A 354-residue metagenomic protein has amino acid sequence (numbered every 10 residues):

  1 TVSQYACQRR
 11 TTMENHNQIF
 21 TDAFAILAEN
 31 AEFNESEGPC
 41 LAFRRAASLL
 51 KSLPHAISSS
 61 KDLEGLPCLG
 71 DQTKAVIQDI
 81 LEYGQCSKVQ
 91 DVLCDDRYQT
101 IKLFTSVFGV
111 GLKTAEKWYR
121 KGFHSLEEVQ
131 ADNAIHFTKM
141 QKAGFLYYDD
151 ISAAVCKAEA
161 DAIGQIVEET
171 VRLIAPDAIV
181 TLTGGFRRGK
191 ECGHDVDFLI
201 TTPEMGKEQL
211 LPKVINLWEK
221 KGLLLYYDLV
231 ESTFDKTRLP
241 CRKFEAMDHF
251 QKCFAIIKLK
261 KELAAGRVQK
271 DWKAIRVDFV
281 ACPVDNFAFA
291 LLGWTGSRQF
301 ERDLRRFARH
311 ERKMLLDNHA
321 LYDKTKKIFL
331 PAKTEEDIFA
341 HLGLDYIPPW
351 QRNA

Functional and structural regions predicted by a protein language model:
T1-E14, A28: Intrinsically disordered, low-complexity N-terminal extensions of nucleic-acid-metabolism proteins
T11, F33-N34, S87-Q90, G293-W294: Short, polar/flexible loop-turn hinges at active-site or ligand-entry regions and domain interfaces
M13-F24: Short amphipathic alpha-helical heptad-repeat segments
E14, C40-F186, K190-H194, I200-A255 (+4 more regions): Accessory alpha-helical DNA-binding modules that contact the DNA backbone or grooves
F24-C40: Short, aromatic/basic-rich helix-turn unit that serves as a nucleic-acid recognition element
I256-K260: Active-site beta-strand termini and strand-to-loop segments that position acidic
K261-A354: Catalytic cores of NTP-dependent nucleotidyl/adenyl transfer enzymes across multiple folds
